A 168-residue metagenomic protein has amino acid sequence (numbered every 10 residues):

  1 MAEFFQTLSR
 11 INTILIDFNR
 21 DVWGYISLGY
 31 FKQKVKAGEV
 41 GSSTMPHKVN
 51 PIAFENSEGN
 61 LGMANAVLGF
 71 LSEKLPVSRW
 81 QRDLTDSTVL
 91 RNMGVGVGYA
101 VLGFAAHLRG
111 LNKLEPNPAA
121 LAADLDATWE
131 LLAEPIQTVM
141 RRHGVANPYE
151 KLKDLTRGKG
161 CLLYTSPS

Functional and structural regions predicted by a protein language model:
M1-V95, A105-I136: Conserved catalytic-core motifs characterized by acidic clusters
N117, L162-L163: A diffuse structural propensity rather than consistent per-protein peaks
T128-L162: C-terminal hydrophobic structural anchor segments that stabilize assembly/packing rather than catalytic chemistry
Y164-S168: Conserved small/polar residues in nucleotide/adenosyl-binding loops
